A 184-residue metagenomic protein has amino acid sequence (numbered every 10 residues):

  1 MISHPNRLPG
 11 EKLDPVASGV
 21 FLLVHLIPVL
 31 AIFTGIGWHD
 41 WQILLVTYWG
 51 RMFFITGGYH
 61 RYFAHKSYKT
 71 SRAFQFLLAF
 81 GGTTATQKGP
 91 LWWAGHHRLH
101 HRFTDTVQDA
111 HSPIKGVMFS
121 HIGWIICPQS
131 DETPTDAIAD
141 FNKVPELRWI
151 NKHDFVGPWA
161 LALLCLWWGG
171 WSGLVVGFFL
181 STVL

Functional and structural regions predicted by a protein language model:
M1-L184: Non-catalytic, topology-defining segments of multipass membrane proteins
